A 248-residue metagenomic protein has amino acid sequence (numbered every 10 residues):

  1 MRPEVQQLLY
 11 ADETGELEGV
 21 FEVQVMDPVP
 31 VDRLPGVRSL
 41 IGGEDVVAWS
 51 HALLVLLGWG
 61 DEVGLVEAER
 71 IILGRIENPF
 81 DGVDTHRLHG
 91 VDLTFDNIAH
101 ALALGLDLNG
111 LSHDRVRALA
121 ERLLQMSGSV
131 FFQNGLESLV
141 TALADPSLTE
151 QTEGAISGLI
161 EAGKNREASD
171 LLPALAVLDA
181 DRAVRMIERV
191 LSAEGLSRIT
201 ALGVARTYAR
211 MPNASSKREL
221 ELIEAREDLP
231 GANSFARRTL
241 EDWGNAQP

Functional and structural regions predicted by a protein language model:
R2-V5, P28-G42, E62-G82, G110-L124 (+5 more regions): Amphipathic alpha-helical scaffolding segments comprising HEAT/armadillo-like alpha-solenoid repeats
Q7-V29, S50-G60, D81-G110, Q133-P146 (+3 more regions): Structural detector for internal amphipathic alpha-helices that build alpha-solenoid repeat scaffolds
E44-D45, R75-I76, G128-S129, G163-K164 (+2 more regions): Short inter-helical turns and helix N-cap capping residues of alpha-solenoid HEAT/ARM repeat scaffolds
L88, Q125-M126: Short, surface-exposed loop/turn motifs that are enriched in glycine and acidic residues and include a nearby proline
L191-Q247: Long hydrophobic alpha-helical segments typical of transmembrane helices together with their membrane-interfacial
